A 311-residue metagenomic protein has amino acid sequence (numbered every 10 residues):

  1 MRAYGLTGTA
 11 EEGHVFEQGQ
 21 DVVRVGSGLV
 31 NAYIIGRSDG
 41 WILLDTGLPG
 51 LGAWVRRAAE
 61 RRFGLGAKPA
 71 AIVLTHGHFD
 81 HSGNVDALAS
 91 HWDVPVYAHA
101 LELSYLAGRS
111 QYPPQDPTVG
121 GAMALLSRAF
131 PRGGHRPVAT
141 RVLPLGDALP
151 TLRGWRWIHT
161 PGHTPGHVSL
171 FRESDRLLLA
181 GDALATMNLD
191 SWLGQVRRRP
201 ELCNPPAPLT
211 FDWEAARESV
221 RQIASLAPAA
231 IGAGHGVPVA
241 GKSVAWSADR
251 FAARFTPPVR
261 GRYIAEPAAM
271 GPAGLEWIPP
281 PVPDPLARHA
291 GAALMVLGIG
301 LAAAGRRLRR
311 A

Functional and structural regions predicted by a protein language model:
R2-Y4, L101-H159, P205-F211, A215-A224: Metallo-beta-lactamase
G8-L65, L170-G181, T186: Conserved beta-strand hairpin/beta-sheet module of binuclear metal-dependent hydrolase folds, prominently
V22, G50-A53, E60-R141: Active-site HxH/HxHxD metal-binding segment of metal-dependent hydrolases
I42-L44, V73, V96, L177-L179 (+1 more regions): Residue-level marker for buried hydrophobic side chains located in beta-strands that build the well-ordered beta-sheet
P49-G50, R156-P161, P165-K242: Metallo-beta-lactamase
S110, P114-L126, A230-I264: C-terminal/domain-terminus segments
T256-P280: Juxtamembrane amphipathic/hinge helix adjacent to a transmembrane helix
V282-R310: Hydrophobic alpha-helical topogenic segments used for membrane insertion/localization
